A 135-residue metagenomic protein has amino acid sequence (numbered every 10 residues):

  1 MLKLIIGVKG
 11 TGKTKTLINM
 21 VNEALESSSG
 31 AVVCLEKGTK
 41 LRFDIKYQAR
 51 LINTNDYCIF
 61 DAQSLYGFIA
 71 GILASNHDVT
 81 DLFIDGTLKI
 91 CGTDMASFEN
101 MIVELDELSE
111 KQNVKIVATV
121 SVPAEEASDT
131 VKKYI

Functional and structural regions predicted by a protein language model:
M1-L73, E125-V131: Conserved P-loop
D56, L73, D81-I135: Replace "adjacent to P-loop NTPase cores in ATP/GTP-dependent enzymes" with "adjacent to NTP-binding cores
